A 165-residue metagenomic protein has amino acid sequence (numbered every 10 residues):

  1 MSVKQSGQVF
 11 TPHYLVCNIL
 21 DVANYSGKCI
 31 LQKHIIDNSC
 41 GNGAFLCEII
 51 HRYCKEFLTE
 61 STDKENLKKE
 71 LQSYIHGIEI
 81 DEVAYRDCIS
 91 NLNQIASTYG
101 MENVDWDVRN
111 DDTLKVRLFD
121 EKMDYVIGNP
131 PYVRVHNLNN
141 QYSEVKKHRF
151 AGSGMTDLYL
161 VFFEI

Functional and structural regions predicted by a protein language model:
M1-I165: SAM-dependent methyltransferase catalytic region
